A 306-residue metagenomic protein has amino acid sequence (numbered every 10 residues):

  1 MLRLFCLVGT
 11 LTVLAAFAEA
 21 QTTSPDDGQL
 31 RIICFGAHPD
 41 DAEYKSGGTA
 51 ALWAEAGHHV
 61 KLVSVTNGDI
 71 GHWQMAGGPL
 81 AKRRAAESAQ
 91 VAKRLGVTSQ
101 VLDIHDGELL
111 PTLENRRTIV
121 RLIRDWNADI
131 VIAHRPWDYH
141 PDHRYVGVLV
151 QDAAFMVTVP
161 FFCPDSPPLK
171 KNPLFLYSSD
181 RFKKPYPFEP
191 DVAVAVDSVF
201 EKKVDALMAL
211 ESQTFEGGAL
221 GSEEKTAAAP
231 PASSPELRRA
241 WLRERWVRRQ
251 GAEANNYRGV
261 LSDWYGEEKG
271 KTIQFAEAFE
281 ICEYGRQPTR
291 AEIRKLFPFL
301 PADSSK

Functional and structural regions predicted by a protein language model:
R3-A16: Bacterial N-terminal signal peptides
L4, Q21-T23, S304-K306: Non-catalytic terminal extensions that flank enzyme cores
E19-W126, V148, M156: Active-site rim/loop-helix segments in enzyme catalytic domains that contact anionic ligands
D26, F161-P164, L169-K171, F182-Y186 (+1 more regions): C-terminal accessory domains and tails appended to enzymatic cores
G48, W137, R181, G285: Flexible, active-site-proximal loop/turn residues at the rims of small-molecule/cofactor binding pockets and catalytic
K61, T98-D180, F188: Internal alpha/beta domain cores that form substrate/cofactor-binding pockets in large enzymes and binding proteins
H72-M75, Y186-P190: Short acidic, glycine/proline-rich loop/turn micro-motifs
